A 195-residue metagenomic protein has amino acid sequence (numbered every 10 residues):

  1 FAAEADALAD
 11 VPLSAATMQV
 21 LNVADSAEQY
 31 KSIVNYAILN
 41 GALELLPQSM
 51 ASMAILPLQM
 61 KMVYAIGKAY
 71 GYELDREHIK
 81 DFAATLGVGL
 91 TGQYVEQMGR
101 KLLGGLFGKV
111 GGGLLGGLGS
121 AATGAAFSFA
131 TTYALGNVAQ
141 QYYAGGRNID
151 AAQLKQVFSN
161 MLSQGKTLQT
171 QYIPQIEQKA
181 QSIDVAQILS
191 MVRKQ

Functional and structural regions predicted by a protein language model:
F1-L43, M60-F82, A126-Q195: Terminal, membrane-proximal amphipathic helices and intrinsically disordered targeting/regulatory segments
S32-K61, R76-A134, V138: Membrane-inserting effector segments that mediate pore formation, membrane fusion, or transient membrane insertion
